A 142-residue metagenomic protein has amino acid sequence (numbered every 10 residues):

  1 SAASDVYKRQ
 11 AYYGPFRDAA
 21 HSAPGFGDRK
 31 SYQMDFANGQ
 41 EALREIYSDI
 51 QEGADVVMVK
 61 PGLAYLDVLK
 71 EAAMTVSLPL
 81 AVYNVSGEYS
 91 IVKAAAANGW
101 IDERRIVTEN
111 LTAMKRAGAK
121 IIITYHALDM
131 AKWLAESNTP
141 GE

Functional and structural regions predicted by a protein language model:
A2-Y7: Short, small-residue-biased leader/transition segments that mark boundaries at the very start of proteins
A11-Y12, P61-S77, D129-A135: Active-site-adjacent beta->alpha loops and helix N-cap segments on the catalytic face of soluble alpha/beta enzymes
H21-L43, V92-T108: Active-site mouth loops of central-metabolism enzymes
D49, M114: Conserved, mostly hydrophobic/aromatic
A54-D55, G118-A119, A127: A structural motif
